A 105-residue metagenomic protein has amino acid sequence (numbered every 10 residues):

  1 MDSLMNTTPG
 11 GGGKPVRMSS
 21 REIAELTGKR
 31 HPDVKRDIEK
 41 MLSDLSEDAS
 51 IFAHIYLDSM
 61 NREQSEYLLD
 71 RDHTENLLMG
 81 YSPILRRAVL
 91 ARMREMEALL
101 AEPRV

Functional and structural regions predicted by a protein language model:
M1-V105: An anion-engaging/catalytic patch
